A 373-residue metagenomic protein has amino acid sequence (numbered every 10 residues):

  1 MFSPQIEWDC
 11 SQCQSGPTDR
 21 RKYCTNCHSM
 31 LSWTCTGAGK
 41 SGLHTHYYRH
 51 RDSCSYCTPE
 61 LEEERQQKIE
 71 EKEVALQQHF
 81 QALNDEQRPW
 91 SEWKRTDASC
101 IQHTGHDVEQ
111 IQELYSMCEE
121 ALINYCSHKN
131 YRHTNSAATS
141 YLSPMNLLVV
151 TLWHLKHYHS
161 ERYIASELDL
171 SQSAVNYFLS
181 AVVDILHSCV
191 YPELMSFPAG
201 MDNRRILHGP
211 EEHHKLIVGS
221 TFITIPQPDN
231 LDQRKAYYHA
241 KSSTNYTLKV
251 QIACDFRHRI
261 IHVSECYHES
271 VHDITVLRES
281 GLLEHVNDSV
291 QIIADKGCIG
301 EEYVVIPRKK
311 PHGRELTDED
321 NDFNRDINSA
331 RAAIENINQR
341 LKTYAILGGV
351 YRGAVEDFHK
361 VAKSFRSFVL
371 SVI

Functional and structural regions predicted by a protein language model:
M1-Q5, Q14-T18, T25-M30, T45-R49: Short, flexible, mixed-charge glycine/proline-rich loop motifs that serve as phosphate/nucleic-acid-contacting
D9, Y23, T34, S53: The −1 position to Zn-ligating cysteines in a subset of zinc-ribbon hairpins
Q14, H28, T36-G39, T58-L61: Cys/His-coordinated zinc-binding microdomains
W33-Y47: Short recognition patches in nucleic-acid-associated and regulatory proteins
P59-T139: Charged, often Cys/His-bearing segments associated with DNA-binding zinc-finger transcription factors
L114, M145-N146: N-terminal positioning helix adjacent to the helix-turn-helix/winged-helix DNA-binding module
L147, H157-I373: Short, well-ordered secondary-structure "scaffold" segments embedded in the functional core of diverse domains
W153-H154: Short helix-to-turn junction characteristic of helix-turn-helix DNA-binding domains, especially the helix
